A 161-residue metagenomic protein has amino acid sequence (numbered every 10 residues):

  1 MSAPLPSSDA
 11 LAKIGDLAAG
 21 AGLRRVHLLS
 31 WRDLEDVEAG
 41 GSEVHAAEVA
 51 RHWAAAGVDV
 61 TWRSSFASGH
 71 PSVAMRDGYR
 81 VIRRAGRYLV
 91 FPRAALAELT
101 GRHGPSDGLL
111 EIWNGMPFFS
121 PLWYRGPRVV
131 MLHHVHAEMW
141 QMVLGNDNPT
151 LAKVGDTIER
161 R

Functional and structural regions predicted by a protein language model:
P4-A19, L23, R32-D36, H52-G86: N-terminal strand-loop element at the rim of the active site of nucleotide-sugar-dependent glycosyltransferases
L23, P105-D107: Local beta-strand N-terminus motif with an aromatic residue
W31-H45: A short, glycine/small-residue-rich beta-strand->loop->alpha-helix junction that serves as a flexible
E35, E138-M142: A short acidic, helix-capping loop that chelates divalent metal ions and anchors anionic groups
S72-R102, Q141-D147: A short, charged, and often flexible helix/loop element on the N-terminal side of the glycosyltransferase catalytic
V90-A94, E98, D107-M139, G155: An aromatic- and histidine-rich active-site surface loop
N148-R161: Membrane-proximal helix-turn-helix segments that form the acceptor-binding/catalytic region of lipid-linked
